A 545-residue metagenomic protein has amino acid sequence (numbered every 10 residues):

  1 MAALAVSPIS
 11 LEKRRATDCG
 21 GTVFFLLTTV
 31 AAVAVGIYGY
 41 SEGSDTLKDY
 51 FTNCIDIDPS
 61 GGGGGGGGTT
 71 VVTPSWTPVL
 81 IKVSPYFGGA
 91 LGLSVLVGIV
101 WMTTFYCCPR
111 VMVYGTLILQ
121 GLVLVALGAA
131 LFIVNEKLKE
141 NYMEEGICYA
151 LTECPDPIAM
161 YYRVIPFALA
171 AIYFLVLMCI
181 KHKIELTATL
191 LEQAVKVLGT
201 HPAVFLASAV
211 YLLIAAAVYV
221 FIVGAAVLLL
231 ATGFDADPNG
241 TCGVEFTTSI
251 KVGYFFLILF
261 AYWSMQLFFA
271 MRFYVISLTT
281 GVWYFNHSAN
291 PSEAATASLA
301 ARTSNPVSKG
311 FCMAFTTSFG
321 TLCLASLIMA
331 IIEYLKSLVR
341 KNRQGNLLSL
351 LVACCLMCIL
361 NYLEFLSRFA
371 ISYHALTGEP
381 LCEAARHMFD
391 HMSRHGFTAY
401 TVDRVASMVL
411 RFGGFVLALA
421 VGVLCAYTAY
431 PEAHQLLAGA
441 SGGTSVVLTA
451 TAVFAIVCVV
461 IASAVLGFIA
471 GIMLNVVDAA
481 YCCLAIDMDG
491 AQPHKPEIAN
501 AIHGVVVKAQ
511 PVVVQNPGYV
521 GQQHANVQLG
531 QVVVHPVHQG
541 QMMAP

Functional and structural regions predicted by a protein language model:
M1-P545: Eukaryotic membrane transport/trafficking proteins
